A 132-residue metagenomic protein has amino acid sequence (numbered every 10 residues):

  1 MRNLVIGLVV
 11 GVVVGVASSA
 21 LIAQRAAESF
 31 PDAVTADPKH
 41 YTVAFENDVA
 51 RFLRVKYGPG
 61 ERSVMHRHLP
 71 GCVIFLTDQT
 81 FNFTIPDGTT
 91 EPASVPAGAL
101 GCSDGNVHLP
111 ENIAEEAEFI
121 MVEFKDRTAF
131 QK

Functional and structural regions predicted by a protein language model:
N3-A23: Single-pass membrane-anchoring alpha-helices
L21-P31: Cleaved targeting-peptide boundary
D37-V64, L69-V73, V122: A short glycine-rich, His/Asp/Glu-containing loop-to-beta-strand
E46, D87-G105: Short acidic-glycine-tyrosine-enriched beta hairpin
V55, R62-R67, T84-I85, P92-A93 (+1 more regions): Short histidine-centered beta-strand/loop micro-motifs that create catalytic or ligand/metal-coordination sites
G60-S63, A99-E111: Histidine-centered metal-chelating micro-motifs
H68-D87: Glycine- and acidic-residue-biased ligand/ion/polar-headgroup-sensing regions
D78, G105-R127: Ligand-binding loop in jelly-roll beta-barrel domains
